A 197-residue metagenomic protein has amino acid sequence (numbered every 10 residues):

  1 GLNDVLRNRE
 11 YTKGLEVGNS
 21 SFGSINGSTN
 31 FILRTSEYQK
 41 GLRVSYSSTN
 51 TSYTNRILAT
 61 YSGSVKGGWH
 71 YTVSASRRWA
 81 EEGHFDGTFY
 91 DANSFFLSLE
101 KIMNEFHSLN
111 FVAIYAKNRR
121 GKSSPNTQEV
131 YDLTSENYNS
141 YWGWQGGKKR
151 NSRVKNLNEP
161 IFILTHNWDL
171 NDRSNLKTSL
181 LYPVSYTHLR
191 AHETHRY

Functional and structural regions predicted by a protein language model:
G1-K13: Short acidic/polar hinge/loop motifs at secondary-structure boundaries that mediate gating or recognition
E10-S20, N26-G63, A75, A80-F85: Short strand-turn segments of transmembrane beta-barrel domains in outer membranes, especially the first one or two
S21-G23, T49-Y53, G87-D91, Q145-G146 (+1 more regions): Short sequence motifs at beta-strands and strand-loop junctions characteristic of Gram-negative outer-membrane
K40-V44, Y71-V73, L109-F111, L176-L180: Transmembrane beta-strands of outer-membrane beta-barrel proteins
S48-A80, H84-S123, F162-N171: Transmembrane beta-barrel wall of Gram-negative outer-membrane proteins
I102, F106-P160, L189: Flexible loop and strand-edge segments within Gram-negative outer membrane beta-barrel domains
K148-L189: Outer-membrane beta-barrel transmembrane strands
H188-Y197: Single conserved hydrophobic/aromatic residue that forms the stacking wall/gate of nucleotide- or nucleobase-binding
